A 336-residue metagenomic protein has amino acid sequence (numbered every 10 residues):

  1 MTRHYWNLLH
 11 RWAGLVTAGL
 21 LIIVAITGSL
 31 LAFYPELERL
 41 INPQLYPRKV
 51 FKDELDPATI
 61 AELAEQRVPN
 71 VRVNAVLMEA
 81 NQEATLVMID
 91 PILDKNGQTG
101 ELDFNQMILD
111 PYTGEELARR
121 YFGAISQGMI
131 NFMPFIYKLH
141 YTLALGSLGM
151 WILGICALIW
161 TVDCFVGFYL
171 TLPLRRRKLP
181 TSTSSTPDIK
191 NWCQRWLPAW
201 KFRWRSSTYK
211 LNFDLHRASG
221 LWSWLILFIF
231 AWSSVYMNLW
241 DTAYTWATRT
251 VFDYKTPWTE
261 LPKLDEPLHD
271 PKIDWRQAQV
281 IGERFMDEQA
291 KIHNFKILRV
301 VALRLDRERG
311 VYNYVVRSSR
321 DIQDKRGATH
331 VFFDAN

Functional and structural regions predicted by a protein language model:
M1-N336: Conserved histidines in hydrophobic membrane contexts and catalytic metal-binding motifs
